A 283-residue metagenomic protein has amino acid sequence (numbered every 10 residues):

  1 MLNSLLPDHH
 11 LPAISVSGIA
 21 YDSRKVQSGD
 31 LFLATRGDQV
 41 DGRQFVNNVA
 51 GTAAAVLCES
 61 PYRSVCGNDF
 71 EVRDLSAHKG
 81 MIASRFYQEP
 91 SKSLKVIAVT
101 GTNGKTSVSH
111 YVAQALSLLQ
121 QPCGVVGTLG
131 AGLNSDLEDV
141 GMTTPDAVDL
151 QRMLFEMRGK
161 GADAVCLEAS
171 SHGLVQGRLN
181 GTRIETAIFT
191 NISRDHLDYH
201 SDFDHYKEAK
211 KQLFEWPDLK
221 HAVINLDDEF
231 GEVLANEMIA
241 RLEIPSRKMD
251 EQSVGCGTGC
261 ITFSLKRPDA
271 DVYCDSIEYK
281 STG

Functional and structural regions predicted by a protein language model:
M1-M81, R85, A240, Y273: N-terminal leader/targeting and accessory segments in enzymes
L2, G51, C58-G67, I184-G283: Acidic, Mg2+-coordinating active-site environments of NTP-dependent enzymes
H10-I19, K79-I82, P145-V148, L167-G173 (+2 more regions): Short gly/ser/thr-rich secondary-structure transition/capping motifs
N48, R85, Y111-L118: Rossmann-fold NAD(P)-dependent oxidoreductase module
Y87-L94: Phosphate-binding P-loop
P90, A115-W216, I224-E229: ATP-dependent carboxylate-amine ligase catalytic core
V96-V99: Hydrophobic anchor at the beta1->P-loop junction of P-loop NTPases
T106: Residue-level recognition of phosphate/Mg2+-coordinating polar/acidic sites in nucleotide-handling active sites
